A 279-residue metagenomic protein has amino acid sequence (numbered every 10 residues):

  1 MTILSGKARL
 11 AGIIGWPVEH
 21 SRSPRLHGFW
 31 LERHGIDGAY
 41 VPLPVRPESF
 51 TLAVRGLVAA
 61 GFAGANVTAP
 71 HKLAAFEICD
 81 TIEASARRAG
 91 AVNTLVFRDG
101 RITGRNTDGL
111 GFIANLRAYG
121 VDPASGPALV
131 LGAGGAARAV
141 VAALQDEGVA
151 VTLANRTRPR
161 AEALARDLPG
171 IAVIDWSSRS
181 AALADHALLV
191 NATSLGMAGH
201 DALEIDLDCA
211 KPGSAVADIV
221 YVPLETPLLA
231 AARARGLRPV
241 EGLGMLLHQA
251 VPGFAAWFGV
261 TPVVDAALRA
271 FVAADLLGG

Functional and structural regions predicted by a protein language model:
I3-V121, P223-E225: Phosphate/diphosphate ligand-binding glycine-rich loop within oxidoreductases
G15, G104-G109, L116, G120-V121 (+2 more regions): Glycine-rich adenosine-cofactor-binding loop
V41, T152, V240: Conserved beta-strand positions in the Rossmann-like core of class I SAM-dependent methyltransferases
D146-A150, A234-L237: Conserved S-adenosyl-L-methionine
E147-L168: NAD(P)-binding Rossmann-fold cofactor-contacting core
D167-V240: Rossmann-like adenosine-cofactor binding region
A215, I219-G279: Adenosine-phosphate binding glycine-rich loop
